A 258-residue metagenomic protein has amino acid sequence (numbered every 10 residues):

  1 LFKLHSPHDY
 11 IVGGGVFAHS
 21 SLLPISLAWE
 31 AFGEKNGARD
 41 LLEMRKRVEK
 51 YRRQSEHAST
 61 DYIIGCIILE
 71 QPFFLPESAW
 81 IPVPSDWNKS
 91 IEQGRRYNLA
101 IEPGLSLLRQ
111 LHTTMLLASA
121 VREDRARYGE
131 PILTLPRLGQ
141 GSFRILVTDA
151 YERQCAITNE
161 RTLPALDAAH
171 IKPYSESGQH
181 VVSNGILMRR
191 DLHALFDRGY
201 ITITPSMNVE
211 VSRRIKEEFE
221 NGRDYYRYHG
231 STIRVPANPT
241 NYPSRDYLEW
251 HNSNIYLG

Functional and structural regions predicted by a protein language model:
L1-L4: Short coil-to-beta transition motif at edge beta-strands of beta-rich domains
P7-D9: Extended, low-complexity, turn-rich repeat/linker tracts enriched in Gly/Pro/Ser/Thr and Asp/Glu that occur
I11-S20: Short beta-strand-centered aromatic/proline hotspots
G13, I67, R153, I186: Residue-level detector of short, conserved catalytic/binding motifs and their immediate flanks
I25-R125, S231, V235-G258: Contiguous surface segments at macromolecular interaction interfaces
D61, I132, P136, V181: Residue-level marker of regulatory loop/turn positions in helix-turn-helix DNA-binding domains and in histidine
V121-N159: Internal active-site segments that recognize and position negatively charged phosphoryl groups and nucleotide moieties
E123, L138, S142, E160-L166 (+1 more regions): A detector for short metal-coordination/catalytic motifs
